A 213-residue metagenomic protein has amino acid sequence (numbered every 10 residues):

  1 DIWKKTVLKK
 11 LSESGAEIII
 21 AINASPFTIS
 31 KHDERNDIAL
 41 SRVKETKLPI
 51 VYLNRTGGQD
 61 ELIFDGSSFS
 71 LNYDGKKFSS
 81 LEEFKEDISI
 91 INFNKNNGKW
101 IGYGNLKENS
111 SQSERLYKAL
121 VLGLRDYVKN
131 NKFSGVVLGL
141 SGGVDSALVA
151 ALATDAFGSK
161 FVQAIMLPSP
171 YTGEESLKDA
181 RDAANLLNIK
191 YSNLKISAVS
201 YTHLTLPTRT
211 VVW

Functional and structural regions predicted by a protein language model:
W3-K85: CN hydrolase (nitrilase-like) catalytic-core segments centered on the catalytic cysteine and neighboring Lys/Glu
I20, G143, A184: Residue-level signal for inorganic ion chemistry
S30, E34, Q59, S111 (+4 more regions): Alpha-helix capping and helix-loop boundary segments enriched in small/acidic/polar residues
I50, R55-G58, L62-G66, D74 (+4 more regions): Phosphate/diphosphate-binding loops
G57-G135, L152, A156, F161: Active-site-adjacent "lid"/gating segments
V136-L140, V144-R181: ATP-dependent adenylation/pyrophosphate-handling site
T202-T208: Conserved small/polar residues in nucleotide/adenosyl-binding loops
V212-W213: Hydrophobic alpha-helical segments, chiefly the membrane-spanning helices and signal/signal-anchor peptides
